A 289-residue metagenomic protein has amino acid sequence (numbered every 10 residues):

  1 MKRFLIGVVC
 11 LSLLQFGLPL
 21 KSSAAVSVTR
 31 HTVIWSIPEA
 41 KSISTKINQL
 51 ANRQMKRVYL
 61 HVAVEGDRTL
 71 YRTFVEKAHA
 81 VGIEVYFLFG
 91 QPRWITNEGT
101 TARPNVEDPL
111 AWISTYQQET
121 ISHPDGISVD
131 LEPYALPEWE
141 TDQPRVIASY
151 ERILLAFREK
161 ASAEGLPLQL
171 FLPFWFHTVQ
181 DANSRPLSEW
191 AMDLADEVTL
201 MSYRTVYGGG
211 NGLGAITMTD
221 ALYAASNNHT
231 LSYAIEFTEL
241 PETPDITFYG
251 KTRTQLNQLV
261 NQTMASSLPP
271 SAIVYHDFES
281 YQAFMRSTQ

Functional and structural regions predicted by a protein language model:
S23-Q49, L170-F174, T238, Y275-S280: Boundary/entry segment of secreted carbohydrate-active catalytic domains
S36-A51, A102-Q118, Q180-A191, T252-M264: Short, acidic/polar
S42-E65, S122-H123, E197: Catalytic domains of carbohydrate-active enzymes, especially glycoside hydrolases
L60-A63, S184-L213: Aromatic- and acid-rich polysaccharide-binding/catalytic face of secreted or lumenal carbohydrate-active enzymes
Y86, E151-N183, H229-E239: Aromatic-lined carbohydrate-recognition surfaces of secreted/lumenal glycan-active proteins
W112-V146, A272-Y275: Active-site groove signature of glycoside hydrolases
L168, L200-T243: Glycoside hydrolase catalytic-domain groove-lining segments
T230-Q289: Substrate-binding cleft of secreted/luminal carbohydrate-active enzymes
